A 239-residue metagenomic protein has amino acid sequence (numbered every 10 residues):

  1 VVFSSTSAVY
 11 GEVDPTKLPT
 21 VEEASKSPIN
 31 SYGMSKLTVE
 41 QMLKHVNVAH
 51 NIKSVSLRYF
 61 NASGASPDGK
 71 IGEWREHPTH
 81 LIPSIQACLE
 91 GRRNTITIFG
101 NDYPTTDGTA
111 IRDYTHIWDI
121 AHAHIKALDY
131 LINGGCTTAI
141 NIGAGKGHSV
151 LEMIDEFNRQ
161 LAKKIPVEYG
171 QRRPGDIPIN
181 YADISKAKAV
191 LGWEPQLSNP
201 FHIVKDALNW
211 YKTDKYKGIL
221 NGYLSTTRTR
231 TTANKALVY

Functional and structural regions predicted by a protein language model:
V1-F3, K53-V55, A139: Conserved catalytic-site loops of classical short-chain dehydrogenases/reductases
F3, V21-E22, K205: Phosphate-coordinating loops and pocket residues in cytosolic domains that bind phosphorylated ligands
T6: Residue(s) in the substrate-gating loop at a strand-loop-helix junction that position the organic substrate next
V9-N61, D68-H80: Catalytic helix-loop patch of NAD(P)-dependent Rossmann-fold dehydrogenases
Y10, S63, K146-H148: Feature marks short, surface-exposed loop/turn motifs that line or immediately flank catalytic pockets and channel
K26, A65, Y103-T106: A short, flexible beta-alpha/helix-coil linker loop
I82-Y239: C-terminal substrate-binding subdomain of Rossmann-fold SDR/epimerase-dehydratase oxidoreductases
